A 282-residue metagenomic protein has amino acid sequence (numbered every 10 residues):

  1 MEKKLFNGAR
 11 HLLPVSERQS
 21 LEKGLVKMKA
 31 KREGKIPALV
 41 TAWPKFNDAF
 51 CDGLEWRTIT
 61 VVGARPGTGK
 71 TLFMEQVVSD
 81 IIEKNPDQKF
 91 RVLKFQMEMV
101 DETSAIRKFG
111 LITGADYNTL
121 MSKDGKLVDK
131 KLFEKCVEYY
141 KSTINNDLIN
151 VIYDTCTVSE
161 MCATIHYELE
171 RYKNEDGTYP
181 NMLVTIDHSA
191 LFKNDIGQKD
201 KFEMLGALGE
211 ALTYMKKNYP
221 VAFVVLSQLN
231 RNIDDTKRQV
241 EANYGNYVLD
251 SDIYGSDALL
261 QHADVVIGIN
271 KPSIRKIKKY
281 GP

Functional and structural regions predicted by a protein language model:
N7-A115: The Walker A/P-loop phosphate-binding site
V40-W43, E102, K130, E134-V137 (+3 more regions): Amphipathic alpha-helical transducer elements in NTP-driven molecular machines
T41, D48-A49, K84-P180: Cytosolic-facing regulatory segments adjacent to core modules
V61, V151, L183-D187, V224 (+1 more regions): Structural motif
E98-E102, T155-S159, S189-L191, Q228-I233 (+1 more regions): Conserved nucleotide-binding/hydrolysis micro-motifs of P-loop NTPases
R107, L208-P282: Phosphate-binding/switch region of NTP-binding enzymes
L120-G125, N194-M204, R238-L249: Flexible beta-alpha connector loops of hexameric P-loop NTPases
Y167, P180-M215, A222: Helical hairpin unit composed of two closely spaced alpha helices linked by a short loop
